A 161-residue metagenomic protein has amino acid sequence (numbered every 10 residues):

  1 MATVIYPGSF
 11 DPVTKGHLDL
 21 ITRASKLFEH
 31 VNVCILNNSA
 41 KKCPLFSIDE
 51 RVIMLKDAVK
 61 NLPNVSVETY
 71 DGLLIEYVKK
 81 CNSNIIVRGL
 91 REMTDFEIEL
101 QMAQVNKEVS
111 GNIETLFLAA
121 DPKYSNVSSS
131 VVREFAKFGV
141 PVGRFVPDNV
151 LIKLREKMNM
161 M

Functional and structural regions predicted by a protein language model:
M1-M161: Nucleotidyltransferase catalytic core that binds NTPs
